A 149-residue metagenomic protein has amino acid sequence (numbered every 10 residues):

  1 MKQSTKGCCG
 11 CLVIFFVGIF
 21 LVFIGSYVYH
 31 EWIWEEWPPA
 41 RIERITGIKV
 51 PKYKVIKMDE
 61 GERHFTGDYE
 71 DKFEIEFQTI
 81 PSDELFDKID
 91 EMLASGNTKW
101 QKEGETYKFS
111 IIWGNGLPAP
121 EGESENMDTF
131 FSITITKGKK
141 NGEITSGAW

Functional and structural regions predicted by a protein language model:
M1-L21: N-terminal Sec-pathway targeting helices
L21-D90: N-terminal export/targeting and maturation segments
E43, K49, E76, T106-S110 (+2 more regions): Ser/Thr- (and often Asn-) enriched beta-sheet segments in non-cytosolic proteins
Y53-M58, W100, F131, K140-I144: Generic structural motif
R63-Y69, Q101-E105, I135-K139: Short, ordered beta-strand-loop transition motifs
I80-F130: Structured, soluble extracytoplasmic/luminal domains of envelope-associated proteins
G122-K139, T145-A148: Short, exposed beta-strand-loop hairpins at the edges of beta-sheets in extracellular/periplasmic proteins
